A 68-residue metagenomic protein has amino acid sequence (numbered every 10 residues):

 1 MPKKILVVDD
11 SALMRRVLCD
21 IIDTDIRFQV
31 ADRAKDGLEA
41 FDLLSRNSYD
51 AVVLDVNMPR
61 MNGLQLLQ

Functional and structural regions predicted by a protein language model:
M1-K4: Non-catalytic signal-transmission and effector/linker regions of two-component phosphorelay proteins
V8-D9, A34, V52: Conserved sequence signature across two-component system core domains
A12-D32: Two-component/phosphorelay signaling modules centered on CheY-like receiver
D36-E39, N62-Q65: Acidic catalytic/metal-coordinating carboxylates
N47-A51: Short acidic/histidine-rich motifs immediately flanking catalytic phosphotransfer sites in two-component signaling
D55: Active-site residues of response regulator receiver
M58: Receiver (REC) domain active-site loop signature in two-component systems and cognate sites in sensor histidine kinases
